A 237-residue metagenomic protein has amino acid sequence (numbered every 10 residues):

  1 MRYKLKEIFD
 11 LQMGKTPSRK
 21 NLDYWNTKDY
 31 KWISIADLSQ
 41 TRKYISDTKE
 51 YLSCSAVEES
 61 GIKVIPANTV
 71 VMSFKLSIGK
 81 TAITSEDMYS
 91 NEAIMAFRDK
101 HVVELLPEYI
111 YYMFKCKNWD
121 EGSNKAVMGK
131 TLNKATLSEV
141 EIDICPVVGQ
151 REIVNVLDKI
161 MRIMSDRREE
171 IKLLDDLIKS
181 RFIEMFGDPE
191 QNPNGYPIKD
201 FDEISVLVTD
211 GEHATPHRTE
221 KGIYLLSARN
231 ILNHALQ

Functional and structural regions predicted by a protein language model:
M1-T16, E139-N155, D166-D210: Non-catalytic DNA-recognition/assembly elements of restriction-modification systems
K6-L22, A36-A67, K199-T215, R229-Q237: Sequence-specific dsDNA recognition surfaces
D29, N91-A93, G222: A generic structural signal for short beta-strands and their flanking turns/coil linkers
S34-I35, K49-K115, E212, S227-R229: A short beta-sheet element
I35, K134-L137, K179, I198 (+1 more regions): ATP/adenylate-binding site constellation spanning eukaryotic-like Ser/Thr protein kinases, ABC-transporter
F74, M88-M95, V127-V148, H213: A short glycine-rich beta-alpha junction/loop motif
N124-K125, S165: Active-site region of PLP-dependent enzymes
D158-M161: A specific heptad-register position in long alpha-helical coiled-coils used by two-component signaling proteins
